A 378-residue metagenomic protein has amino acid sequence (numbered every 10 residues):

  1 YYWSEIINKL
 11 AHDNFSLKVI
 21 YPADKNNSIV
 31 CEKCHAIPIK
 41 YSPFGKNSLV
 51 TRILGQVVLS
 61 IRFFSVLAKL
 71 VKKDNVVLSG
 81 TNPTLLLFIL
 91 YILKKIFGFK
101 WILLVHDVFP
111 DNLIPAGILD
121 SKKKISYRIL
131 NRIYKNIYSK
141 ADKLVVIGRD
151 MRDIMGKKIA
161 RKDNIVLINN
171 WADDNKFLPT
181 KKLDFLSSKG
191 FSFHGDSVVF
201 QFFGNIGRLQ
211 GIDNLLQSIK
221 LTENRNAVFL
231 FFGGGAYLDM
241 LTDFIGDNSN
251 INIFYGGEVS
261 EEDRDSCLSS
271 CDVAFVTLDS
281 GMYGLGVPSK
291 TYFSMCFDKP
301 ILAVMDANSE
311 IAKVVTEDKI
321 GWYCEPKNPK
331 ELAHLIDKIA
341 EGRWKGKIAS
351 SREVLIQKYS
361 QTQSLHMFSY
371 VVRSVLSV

Functional and structural regions predicted by a protein language model:
Y1-E32, Q217-T222: N-terminal subdomain of nucleotide-sugar transferases
A23, D150, I168-W171: Carbohydrate-associated surface elements
A68, F88, I92-F97, K124-V146: Membrane-proximal helix-turn-helix segments that form the acceptor-binding/catalytic region of lipid-linked
S121, L178-F193: A short helix/loop element that forms part of the nucleotide-sugar donor recognition site in Leloir-type
F193-Q210, L216-I219, L230: Conserved donor-binding/catalytic core segment of Leloir-type glycosyltransferases
Q210, S260-S269, A274-M295, P300-K313: Nucleotide-sugar-dependent
N224-N226, F232, D239-D265: Nucleotide-activated donor-binding/catalytic signature segment of Leloir-type glycosyltransferases, i.e., the conserved
K327, R343-R373: A charged, aromatic-enriched C-terminal amphipathic alpha-helix characteristic of glycosyltransferases across folds
